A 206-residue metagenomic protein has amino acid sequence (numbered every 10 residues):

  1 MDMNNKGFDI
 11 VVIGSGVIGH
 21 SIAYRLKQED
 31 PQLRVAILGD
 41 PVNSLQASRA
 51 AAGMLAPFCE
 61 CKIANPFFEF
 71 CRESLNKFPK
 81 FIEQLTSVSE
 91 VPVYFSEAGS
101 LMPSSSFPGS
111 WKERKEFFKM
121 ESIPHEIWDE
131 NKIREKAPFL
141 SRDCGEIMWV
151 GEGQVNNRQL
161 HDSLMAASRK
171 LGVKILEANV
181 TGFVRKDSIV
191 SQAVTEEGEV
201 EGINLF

Functional and structural regions predicted by a protein language model:
D2-I18, A36: Beta1/beta-strand and adjacent pyrophosphate-binding region of the FAD-binding site in flavoprotein oxidoreductases
F8, Q46-M54: Short coil-to-beta-strand
V11-I13, L38, V200-F206: Short hydrophobic core segments
I18, N43, T181: Conserved Rossmann-like nucleotide-cofactor binding loop
A23, K27, A167: Gly/Ala-rich phosphate-binding loop of Rossmann-like dinucleotide-binding domains, activating on the conserved
K27-R49: Glycine-rich FAD pyrophosphate-binding loop
M54-K136: Dinucleotide-binding Rossmann-like beta1-alpha1 core, especially the glycine-rich loop that anchors the ADP
I147-N204: Helical element adjacent to the flavin cofactor pocket in flavoenzyme catalytic cores
